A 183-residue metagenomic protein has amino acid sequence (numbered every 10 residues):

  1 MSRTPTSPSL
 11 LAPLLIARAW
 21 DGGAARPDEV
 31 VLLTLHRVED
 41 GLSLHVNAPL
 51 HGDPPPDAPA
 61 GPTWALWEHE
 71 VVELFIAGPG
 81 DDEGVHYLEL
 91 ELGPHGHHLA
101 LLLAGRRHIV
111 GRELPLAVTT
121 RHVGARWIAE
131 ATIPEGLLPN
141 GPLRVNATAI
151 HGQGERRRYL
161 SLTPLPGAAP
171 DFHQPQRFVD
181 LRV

Functional and structural regions predicted by a protein language model:
M1-L10, T63-E91, N140-V183: Acidic/polar low-complexity flexible segments
S2-P5, S9-P27: Short, Gly/Pro- and small/polar-rich lid/capping loops
L10, L15-R18, D57-A60, L66 (+2 more regions): Basic, ligand-binding patches in group-transfer machinery, especially extracytoplasmic/periplasmic segments
D21-G23, V31-L35, L114-H122: Beta-strand-rich interaction surfaces with strong enrichment in secreted/lumenal proteins
A24-L102: Surface-exposed, glycine/proline- and aromatic-rich loop segments on solvent-exposed faces across compartments
A48-L50, G78, I133-E135, A149-H151: Short beta-strand segments enriched in hydrophobic/aromatic residues within well-folded beta-rich domains
E89-G124: Glycine-aromatic-enriched beta-strand/loop faces of beta-sandwich-type recognition domains, especially lectin-like
T120-L137: Surface-exposed extracytoplasmic segments
